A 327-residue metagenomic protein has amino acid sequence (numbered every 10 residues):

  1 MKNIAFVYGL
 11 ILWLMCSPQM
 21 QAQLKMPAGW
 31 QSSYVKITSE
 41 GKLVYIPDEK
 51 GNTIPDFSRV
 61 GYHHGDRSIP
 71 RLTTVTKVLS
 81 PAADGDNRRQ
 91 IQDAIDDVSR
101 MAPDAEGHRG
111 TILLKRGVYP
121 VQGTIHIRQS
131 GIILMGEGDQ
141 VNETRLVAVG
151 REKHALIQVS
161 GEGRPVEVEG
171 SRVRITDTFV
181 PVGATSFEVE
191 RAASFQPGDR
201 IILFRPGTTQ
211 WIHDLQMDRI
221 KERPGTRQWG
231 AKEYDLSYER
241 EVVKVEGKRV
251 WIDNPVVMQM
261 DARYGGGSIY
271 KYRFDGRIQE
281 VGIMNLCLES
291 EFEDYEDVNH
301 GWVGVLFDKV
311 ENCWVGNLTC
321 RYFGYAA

Functional and structural regions predicted by a protein language model:
M1-Q23: Bacterial Sec-dependent N-terminal signal peptides
M20-D294: Extracellular "leader-to-stem" segments immediately downstream of a signal peptide or signal-anchor in secreted/lumenal
H126-I133, D275-G282, N299, G304-W314 (+1 more regions): Right-handed parallel beta-helix/beta-solenoid
